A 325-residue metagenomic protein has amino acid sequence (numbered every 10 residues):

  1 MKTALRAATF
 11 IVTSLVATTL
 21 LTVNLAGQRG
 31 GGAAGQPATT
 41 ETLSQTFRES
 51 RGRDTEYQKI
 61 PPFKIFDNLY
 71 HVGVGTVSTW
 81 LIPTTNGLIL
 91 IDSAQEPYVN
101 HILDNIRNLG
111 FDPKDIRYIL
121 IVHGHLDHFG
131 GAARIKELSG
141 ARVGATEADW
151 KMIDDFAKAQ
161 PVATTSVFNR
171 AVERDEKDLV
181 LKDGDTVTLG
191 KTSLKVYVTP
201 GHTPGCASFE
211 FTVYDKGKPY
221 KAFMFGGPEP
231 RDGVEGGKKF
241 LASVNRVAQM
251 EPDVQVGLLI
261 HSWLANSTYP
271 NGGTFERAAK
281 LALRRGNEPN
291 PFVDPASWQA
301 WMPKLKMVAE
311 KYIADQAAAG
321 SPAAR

Functional and structural regions predicted by a protein language model:
M1-L15: Bacterial N-terminal signal peptides that target proteins for export
L15, T19-T22, G30-T55, P230-R325: Accessory terminal helices/loops
G35, L69, P97-N100, R107-T186 (+1 more regions): Active-site HxH/HxHxD metal-binding segment of metal-dependent hydrolases
Q45-R51, K64-I65, D115, E147-V198 (+4 more regions): Metallo-beta-lactamase
T55-L109, P113, S208-E229: Conserved beta-strand hairpin/beta-sheet module of binuclear metal-dependent hydrolase folds, prominently
G87, K114-R117, S139-R142, T192-K195 (+2 more regions): Loop/turn elements at helix/coil->beta-strand transitions in domains of secreted/extracellular proteins
I91-S93, I116-G124, V143-T146, V198-G201 (+2 more regions): Active-site neighborhood of phospho(di)ester-bond hydrolases with catalytic His/Asp-centered motifs
Y98, G124-G130, W150-I153, P204-A207 (+2 more regions): Active-site environment of divalent metal-dependent phosphoester hydrolases
